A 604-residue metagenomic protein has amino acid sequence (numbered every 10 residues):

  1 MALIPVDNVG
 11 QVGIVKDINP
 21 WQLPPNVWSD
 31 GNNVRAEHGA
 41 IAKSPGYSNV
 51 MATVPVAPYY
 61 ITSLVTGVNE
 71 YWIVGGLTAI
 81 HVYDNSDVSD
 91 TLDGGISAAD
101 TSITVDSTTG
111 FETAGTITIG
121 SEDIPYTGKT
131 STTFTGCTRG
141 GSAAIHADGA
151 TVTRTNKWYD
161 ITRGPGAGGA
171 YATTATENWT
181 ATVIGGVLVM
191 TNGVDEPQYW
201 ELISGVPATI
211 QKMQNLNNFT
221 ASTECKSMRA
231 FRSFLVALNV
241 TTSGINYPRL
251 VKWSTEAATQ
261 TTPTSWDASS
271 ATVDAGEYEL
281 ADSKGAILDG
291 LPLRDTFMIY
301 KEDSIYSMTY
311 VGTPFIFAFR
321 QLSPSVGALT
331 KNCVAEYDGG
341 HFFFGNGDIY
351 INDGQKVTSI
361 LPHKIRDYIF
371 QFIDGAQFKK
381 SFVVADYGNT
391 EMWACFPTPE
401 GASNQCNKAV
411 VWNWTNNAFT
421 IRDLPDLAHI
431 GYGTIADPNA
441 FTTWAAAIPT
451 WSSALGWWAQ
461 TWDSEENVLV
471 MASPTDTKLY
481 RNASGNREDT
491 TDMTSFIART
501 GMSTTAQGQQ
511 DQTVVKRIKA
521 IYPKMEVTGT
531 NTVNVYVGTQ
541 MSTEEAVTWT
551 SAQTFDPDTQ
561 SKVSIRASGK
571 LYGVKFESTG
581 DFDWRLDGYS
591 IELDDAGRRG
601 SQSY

Functional and structural regions predicted by a protein language model:
M1-S86, K157-G166, A172-G186, G285 (+2 more regions): Beta-sheet repeat architectures centered on beta-propellers
P45-Y59, Y159-T174, P207-K380: Beta-propeller and closely related beta-pinwheel folds
L77, T118-G120, L188, G193 (+3 more regions): Short strand-coil-strand connectors
A79-N85, P197-I203, S243-A271, M308 (+3 more regions): Short beta-strand segments and strand-loop junctions that repeat across beta-rich extracellular domains
N85-S86, V105-T109, G136-I145, G193-V194 (+3 more regions): Secondary-structure transition/turn motif
D87-T101, D106-T176, V206-A208: Small/polar beta-strand repeat architecture
N178-L216: Hydrophobic or amphipathic alpha-helical targeting/insertion segments
